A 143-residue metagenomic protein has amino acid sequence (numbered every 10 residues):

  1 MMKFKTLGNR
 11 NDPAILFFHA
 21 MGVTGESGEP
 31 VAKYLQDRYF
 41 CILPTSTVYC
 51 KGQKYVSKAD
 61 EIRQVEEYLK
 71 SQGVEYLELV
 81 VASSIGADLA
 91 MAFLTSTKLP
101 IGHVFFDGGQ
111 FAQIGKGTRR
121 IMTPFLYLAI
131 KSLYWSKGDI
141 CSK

Functional and structural regions predicted by a protein language model:
K5-K51: Conserved HGGG/HGGXW glycine-rich cap/lid loop of the alpha/beta-hydrolase fold
P13-A14, L79, H103: Structural motif
M21, F40, R63, F105-R119 (+1 more regions): Membrane-interface segments of envelope glycosyltransferases acting on lipid-linked substrates or membrane lipids
P30, A92-S96: Active-site signature of alpha/beta-hydrolase-fold catalytic machinery across serine- and Asp/Cys-nucleophile hydrolases
I42-V81: Active-site loop/oxyanion-hole signature of alpha/beta-hydrolase fold enzymes
V81-A90: Gly/Ala-rich beta-loop-alpha elbow adjacent to hydrolase catalytic centers
T95, I101-S132: Flexible "cap/lid" loop of the alpha/beta hydrolase fold
I130-K143: Helix-loop "lid/cap" segments that line or gate small-molecule binding pockets
